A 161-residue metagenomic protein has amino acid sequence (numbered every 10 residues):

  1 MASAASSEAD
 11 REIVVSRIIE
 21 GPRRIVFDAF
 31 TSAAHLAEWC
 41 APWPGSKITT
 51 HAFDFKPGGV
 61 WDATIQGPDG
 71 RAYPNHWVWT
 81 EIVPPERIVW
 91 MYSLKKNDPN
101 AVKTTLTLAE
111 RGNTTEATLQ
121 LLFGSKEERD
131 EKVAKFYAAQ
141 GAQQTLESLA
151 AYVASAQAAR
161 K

Functional and structural regions predicted by a protein language model:
M1-S46: Hydrophobic ligand-binding cavity/cleft-lining segments
V14-V15, A34-A72, R160-K161: Short beta-edge strand/loop motif at the mouth of beta-sheet-based domains
R17, T50-F53, N75-E81, Y92 (+1 more regions): Hydrophobic/aromatic beta-strand elements that line small-molecule binding cavities or substrate pockets in beta-rich
R23-R24, F55-K56, T80-E86, T107-E116: A short, structured loop/turn motif at beta-sheet edges
V26, L36, W61, W79 (+4 more regions): Hydrophobic pocket/interface hotspot
V60-P84, I88-S93: Helix-adjacent hinge/juxtasegments
V89, L94-Q143: Beta-strand/loop substructures that line and gate deep hydrophobic ligand-binding cavities in soluble
Y152-K161: Short, highly charged C-terminal tails/helix-capping segments
